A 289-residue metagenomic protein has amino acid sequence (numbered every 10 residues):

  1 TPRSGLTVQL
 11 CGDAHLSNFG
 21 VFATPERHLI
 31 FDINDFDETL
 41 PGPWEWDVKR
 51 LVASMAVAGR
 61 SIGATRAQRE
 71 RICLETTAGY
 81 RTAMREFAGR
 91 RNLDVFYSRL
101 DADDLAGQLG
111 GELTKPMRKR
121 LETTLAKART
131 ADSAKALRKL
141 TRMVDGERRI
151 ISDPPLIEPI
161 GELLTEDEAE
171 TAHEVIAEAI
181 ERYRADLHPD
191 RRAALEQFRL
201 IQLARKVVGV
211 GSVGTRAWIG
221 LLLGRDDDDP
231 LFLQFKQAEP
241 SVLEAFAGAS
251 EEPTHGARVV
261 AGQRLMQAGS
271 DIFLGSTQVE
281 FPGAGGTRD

Functional and structural regions predicted by a protein language model:
T1-C11, L16-K135, E174-D289: Conserved ATP-binding subdomain of kinase catalytic cores across diverse folds
L140-R191, V242: Catalytic core of tubulin tyrosine ligase-like
